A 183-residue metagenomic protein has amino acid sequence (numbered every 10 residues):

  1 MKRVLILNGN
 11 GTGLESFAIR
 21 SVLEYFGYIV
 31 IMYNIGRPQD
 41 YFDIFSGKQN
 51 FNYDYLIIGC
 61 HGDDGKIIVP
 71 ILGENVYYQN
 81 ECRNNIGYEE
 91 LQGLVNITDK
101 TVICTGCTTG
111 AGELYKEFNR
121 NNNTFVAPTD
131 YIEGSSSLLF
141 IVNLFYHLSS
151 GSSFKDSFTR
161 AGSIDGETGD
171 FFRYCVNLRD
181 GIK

Functional and structural regions predicted by a protein language model:
M1-Y55, H61, C104-T105: A domain-level signal for caspase-like cysteine endopeptidase catalytic cores and their zymogen-processing architecture
K2-V4, V76-V95, S150-K183: Caspase-like cysteine protease fold
S16-F17, K66-I68, E113-Y115, S137: Short glycine-/acidic-enriched loop or helix-start segments at secondary-structure transitions that form or flank
Y33-R37, T124-G134, S149, F154-F158: A short glycine-rich beta-strand->turn/loop micro-motif centered on a GG-aromatic cluster
Q49, E74, N143-Y146: Short, hinge-like loop/turn segments at secondary-structure boundaries
D54-G73, N119-F125: Active-site microenvironments of hydrolase-like enzyme catalytic domains
V76-L139: Catalytic cores of nucleophile-dependent amide-cleaving enzymes
S136-S149: Short, small-residue alpha-helix embedded
